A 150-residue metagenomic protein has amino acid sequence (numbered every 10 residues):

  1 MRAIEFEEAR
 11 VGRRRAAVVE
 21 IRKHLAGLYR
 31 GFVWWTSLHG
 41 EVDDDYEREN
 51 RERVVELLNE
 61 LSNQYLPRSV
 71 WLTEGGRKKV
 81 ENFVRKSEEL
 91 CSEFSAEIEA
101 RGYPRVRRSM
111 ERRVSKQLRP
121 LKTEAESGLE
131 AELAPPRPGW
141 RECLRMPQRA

Functional and structural regions predicted by a protein language model:
M1-A150: Conserved non-transmembrane functional hotspots
